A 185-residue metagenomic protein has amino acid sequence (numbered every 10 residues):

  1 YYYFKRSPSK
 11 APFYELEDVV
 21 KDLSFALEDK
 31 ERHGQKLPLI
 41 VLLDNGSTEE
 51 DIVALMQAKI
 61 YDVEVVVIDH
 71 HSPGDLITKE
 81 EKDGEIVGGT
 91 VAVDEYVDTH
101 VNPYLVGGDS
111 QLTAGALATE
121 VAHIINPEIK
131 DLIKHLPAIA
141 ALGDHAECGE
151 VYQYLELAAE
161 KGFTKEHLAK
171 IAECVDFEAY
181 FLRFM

Functional and structural regions predicted by a protein language model:
Y1-Y180: Replace "Mg2+/Mn2+-dependent" with "divalent metal-dependent
